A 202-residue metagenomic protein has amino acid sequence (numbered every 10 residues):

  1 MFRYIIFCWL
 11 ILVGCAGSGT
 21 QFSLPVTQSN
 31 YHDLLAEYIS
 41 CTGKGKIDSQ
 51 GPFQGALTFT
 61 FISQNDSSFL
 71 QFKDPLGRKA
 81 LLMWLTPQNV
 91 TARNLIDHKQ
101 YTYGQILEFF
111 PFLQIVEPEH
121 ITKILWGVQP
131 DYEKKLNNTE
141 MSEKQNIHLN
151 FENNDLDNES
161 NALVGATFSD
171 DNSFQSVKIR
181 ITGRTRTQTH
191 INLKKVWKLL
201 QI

Functional and structural regions predicted by a protein language model:
M1-S18: Sec-dependent bacterial lipoprotein signal peptides
G14-H32: Bacterial Sec signal peptide processing site at the extreme N-terminus
A16, L95-D97, T139-I202: Non-transmembrane domains of secretory- and envelope-associated proteins
Y31-P52: A short, Trp-centered hydrophobic/proline-enriched beta-strand micro-motif
E37-K44, N65-F69, K135-E140, N158-A166: Short, hydrophobic/aromatic-rich segments at coil-to-beta transitions
Q54-L57, R78-A80, L163, F174-K178: Short, surface-exposed coil-to-beta transition loops
S67-E119: An acidic-aromatic
L107-F151: Extended, positively charged loop/linker patches that create polyanion-binding surfaces
